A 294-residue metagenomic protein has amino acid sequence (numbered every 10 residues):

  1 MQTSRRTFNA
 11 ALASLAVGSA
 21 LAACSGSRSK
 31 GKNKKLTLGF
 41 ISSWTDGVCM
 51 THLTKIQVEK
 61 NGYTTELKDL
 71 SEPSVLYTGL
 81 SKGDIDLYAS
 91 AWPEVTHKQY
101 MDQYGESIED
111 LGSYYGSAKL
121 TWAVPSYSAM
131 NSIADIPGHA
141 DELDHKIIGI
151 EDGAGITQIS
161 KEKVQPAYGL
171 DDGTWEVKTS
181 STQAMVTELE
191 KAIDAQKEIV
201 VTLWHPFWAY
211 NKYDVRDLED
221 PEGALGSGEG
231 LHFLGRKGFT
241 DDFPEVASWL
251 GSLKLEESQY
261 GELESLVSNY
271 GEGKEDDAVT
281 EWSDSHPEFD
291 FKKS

Functional and structural regions predicted by a protein language model:
M1-A16: N-terminal secretory signal peptides and thylakoid transit peptides that target proteins across membranes
A22-A23: C-terminal motif of bacterial Sec signal peptides marking the signal peptidase cleavage site
K32-T45, T65-K68, D144-I148, L250: Short, well-ordered beta-strand elements
W44, L67-T78, E176-E188: Short helix-initiation/N-cap motifs at beta->coil->alpha
L53-N61, E142-V177: Ligand-binding cleft/hinge of the Venus flytrap
K98-L111, Q196, A209-P221: Ligand-binding "clamshell"
E106-G153: A conserved helix-loop-strand patch within extracytoplasmic ligand-binding domains of the periplasmic binding
K119-A129, E229-F243, S265: A bilobed periplasmic-binding-protein/Venus flytrap-type ligand-binding module shared by bacterial periplasmic
